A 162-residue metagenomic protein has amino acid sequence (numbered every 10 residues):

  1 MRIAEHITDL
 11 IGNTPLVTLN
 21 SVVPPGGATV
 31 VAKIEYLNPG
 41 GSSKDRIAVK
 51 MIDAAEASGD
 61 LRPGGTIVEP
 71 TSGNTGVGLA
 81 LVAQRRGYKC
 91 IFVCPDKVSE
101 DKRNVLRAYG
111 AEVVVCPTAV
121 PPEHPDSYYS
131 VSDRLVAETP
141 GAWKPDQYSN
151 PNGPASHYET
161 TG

Functional and structural regions predicted by a protein language model:
M1-G162: PLP-dependent amino-acid enzyme catalytic core
